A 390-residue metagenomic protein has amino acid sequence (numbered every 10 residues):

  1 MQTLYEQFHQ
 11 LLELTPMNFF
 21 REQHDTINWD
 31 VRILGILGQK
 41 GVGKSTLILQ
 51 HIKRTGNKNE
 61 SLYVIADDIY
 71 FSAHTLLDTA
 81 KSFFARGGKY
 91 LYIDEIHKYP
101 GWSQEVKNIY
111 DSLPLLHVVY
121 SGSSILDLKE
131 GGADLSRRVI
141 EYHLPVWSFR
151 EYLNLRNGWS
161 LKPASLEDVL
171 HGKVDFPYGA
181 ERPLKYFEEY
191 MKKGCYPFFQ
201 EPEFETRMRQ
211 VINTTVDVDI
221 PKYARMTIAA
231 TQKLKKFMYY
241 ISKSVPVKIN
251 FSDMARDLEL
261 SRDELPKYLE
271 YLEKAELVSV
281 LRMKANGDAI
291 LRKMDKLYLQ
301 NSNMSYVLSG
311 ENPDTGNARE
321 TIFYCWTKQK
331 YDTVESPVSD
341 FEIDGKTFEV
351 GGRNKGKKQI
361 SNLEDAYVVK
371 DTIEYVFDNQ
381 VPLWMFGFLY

Functional and structural regions predicted by a protein language model:
M1-T26: N-terminal pre-Walker A segment at the start of P-loop NTPase domains
Q2-H9, S123, K129-M238, S242: Interdomain motor-coupling "hinge/lid" segment immediately C-terminal to the ATP-binding subdomain of NTP-driven enzymes
I36: Hydrophobic anchor at the beta1->P-loop junction of P-loop NTPases
K44-S45: Conserved lysine of the Walker
K58-Y90: Short glycine-rich substrate-engagement loop in P-loop NTPases that contacts/grips substrate
Y92, H117-S123: Structural recognition of the conserved hydrophobic beta-strand(s) that form the central parallel beta-sheet of P-loop
F198-S339: Accessory nucleic acid-recognition modules appended to NTPase machines
F323, T327, F341-G356: Conserved catalytic cores of phosphodiester-cleaving nucleases, focusing on short active-site segments
